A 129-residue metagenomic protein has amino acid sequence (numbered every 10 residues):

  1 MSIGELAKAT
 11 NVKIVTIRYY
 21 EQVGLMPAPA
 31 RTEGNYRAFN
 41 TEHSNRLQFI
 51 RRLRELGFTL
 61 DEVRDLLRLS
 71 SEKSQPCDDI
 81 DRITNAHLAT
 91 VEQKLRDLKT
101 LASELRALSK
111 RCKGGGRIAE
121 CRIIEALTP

Functional and structural regions predicted by a protein language model:
M1-R68: Basic helix-turn-helix/winged-helix DNA-binding cores and closely related short helical interaction motifs
D65, S70-D78: Short, charge-rich, low-complexity interaction segments located in flexible loops at or near secondary-structure
Q75-P129: C-terminal regulatory/oligomerization modules of transcriptional regulators
